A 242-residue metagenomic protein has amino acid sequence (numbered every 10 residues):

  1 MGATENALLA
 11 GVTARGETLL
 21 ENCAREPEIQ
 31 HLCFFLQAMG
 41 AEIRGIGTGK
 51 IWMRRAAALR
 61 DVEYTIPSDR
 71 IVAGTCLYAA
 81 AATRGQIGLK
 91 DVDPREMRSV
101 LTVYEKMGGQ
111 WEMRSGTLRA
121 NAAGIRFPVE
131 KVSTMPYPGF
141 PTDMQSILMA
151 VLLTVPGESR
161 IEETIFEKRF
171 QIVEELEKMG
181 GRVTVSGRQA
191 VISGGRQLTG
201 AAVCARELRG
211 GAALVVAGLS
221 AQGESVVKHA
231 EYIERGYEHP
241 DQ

Functional and structural regions predicted by a protein language model:
M1-Q242: Short, structured segments at the rim of ligand-binding sites
